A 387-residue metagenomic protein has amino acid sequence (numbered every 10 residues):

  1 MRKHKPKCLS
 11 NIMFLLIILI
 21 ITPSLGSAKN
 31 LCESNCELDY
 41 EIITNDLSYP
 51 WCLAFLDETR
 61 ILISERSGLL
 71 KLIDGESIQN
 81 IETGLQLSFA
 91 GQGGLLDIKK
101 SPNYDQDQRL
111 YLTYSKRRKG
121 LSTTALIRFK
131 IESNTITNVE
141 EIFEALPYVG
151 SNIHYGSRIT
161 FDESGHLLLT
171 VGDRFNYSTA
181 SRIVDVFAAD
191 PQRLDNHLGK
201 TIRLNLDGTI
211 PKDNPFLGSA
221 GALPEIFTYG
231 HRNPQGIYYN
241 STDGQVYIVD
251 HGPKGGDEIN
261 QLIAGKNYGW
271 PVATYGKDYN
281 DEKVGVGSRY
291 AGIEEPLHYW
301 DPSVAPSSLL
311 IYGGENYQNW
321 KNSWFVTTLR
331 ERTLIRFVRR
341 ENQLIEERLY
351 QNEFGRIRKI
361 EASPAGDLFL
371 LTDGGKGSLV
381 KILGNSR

Functional and structural regions predicted by a protein language model:
R2-M13: Bacterial N-terminal signal peptides that target proteins for export
I12-T22: Bacterial N-terminal signal peptides
I17, D39-I42, L87, D190 (+3 more regions): Generic anion/oxyanion-binding catalytic loop in active/binding sites
G26-N176, G236-S241, Q245-G252, P302-R340 (+1 more regions): Acidic, Gly/Ser/Thr-rich repeat motifs that build Ca2+-stabilized beta-propeller blades
N30, S34, G93-L95, D105 (+5 more regions): Beta-propeller domain segments
E41-I42, I78-L85, T137-E144, K212-F216 (+2 more regions): Beta-propeller fold detector
I357-K359: Repeated scaffold domains used in trafficking and secretory/extracellular systems, primarily beta-propellers
